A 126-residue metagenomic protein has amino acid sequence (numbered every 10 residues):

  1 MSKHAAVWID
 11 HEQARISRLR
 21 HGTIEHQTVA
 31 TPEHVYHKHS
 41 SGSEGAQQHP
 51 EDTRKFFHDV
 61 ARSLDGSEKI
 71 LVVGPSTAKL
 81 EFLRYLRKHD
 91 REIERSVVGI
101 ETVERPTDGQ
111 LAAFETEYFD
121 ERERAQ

Functional and structural regions predicted by a protein language model:
M1-Q126: Terminal alpha-helical anchor/extension segments at protein ends
